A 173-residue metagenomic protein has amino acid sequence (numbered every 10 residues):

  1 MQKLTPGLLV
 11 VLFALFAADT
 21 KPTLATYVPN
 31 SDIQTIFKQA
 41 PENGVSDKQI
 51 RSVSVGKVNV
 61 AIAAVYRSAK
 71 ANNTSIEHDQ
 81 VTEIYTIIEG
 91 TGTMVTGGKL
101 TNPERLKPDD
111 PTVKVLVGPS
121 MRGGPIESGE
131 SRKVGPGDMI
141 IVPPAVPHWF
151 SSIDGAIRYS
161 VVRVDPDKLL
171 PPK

Functional and structural regions predicted by a protein language model:
K3, G7-T23: Bacterial Sec-dependent signal peptides at the C-terminal "C-region" and cleavage site
F16-Q80, L169-K173: A short, N-terminal "cap"/entry segment at the start of jelly-roll beta-barrel domains of the cupin/DSBH fold
D79-M94, G98-L100, P108-M121: Short, conserved beta-strand element in jelly-roll/cupin
V81, S128-G129, P136: Short, solvent-exposed loop/turn positions at domain surfaces that link secondary-structure elements or cap domain
V117-R132: A short acidic, glycine-rich active-site loop that binds or catalyzes chemistry on phosphate/adenosine moieties
R132-S152: Conserved metal-binding segment of the jelly-roll/cupin
G155-P171: A short hydrophobic beta-strand segment most commonly corresponding to one strand of the jelly-roll/cupin
